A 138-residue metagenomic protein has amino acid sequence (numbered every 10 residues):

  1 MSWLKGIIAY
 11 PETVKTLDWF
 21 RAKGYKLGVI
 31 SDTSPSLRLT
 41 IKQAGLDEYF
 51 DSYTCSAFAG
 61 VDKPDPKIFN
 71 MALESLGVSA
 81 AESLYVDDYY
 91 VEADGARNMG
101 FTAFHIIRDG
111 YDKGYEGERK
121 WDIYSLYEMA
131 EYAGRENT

Functional and structural regions predicted by a protein language model:
M1-P11: Metal-dependent phosphoesterase signature
V14, D18, G28, S34-T138: Asp-based, Mg2+/Mn2+-dependent phosphohydrolase catalytic module
R21: Conserved ATPase "switch" residues in P-loop NTPase domains
Y25: Switch/coupling loops of ABC transporter nucleotide-binding domains
